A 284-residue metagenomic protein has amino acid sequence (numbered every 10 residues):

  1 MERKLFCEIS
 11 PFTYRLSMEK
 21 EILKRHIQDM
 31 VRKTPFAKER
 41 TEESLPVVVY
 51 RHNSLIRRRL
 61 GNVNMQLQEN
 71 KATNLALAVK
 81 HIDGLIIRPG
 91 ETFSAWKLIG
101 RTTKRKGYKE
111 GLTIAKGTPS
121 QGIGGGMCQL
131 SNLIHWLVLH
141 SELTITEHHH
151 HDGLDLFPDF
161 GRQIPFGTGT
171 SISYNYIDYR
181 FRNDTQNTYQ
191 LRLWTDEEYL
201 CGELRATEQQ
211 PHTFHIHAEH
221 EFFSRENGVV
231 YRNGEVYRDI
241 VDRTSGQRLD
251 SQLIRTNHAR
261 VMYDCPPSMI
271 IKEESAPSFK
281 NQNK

Functional and structural regions predicted by a protein language model:
E2-K284: Well-ordered beta-sheet/strand-loop patches within structured domains
